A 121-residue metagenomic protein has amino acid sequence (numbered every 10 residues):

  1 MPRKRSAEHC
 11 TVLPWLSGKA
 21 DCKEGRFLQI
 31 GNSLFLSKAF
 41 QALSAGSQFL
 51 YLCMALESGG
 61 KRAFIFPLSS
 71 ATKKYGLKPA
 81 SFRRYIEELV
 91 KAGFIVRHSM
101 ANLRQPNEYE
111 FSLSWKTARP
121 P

Functional and structural regions predicted by a protein language model:
M1-L43, G60-R62, K73-K74: Positively charged, structured surface patches that bind polyanionic biopolymers
R3-K4, G46, L56-W115: Winged helix-turn-helix DNA-binding recognition segment
S6-C10, W15-K19, A39-F40, L52 (+4 more regions): Aromatic-residue detector
S47-Y51: Short alpha-helical "packing" element that flanks the helix-turn-helix/winged-helix DNA-binding module
R119-P121: Amphipathic alpha-helical dimerization/coiled-coil segments that flank or bridge DNA-binding/regulatory modules
